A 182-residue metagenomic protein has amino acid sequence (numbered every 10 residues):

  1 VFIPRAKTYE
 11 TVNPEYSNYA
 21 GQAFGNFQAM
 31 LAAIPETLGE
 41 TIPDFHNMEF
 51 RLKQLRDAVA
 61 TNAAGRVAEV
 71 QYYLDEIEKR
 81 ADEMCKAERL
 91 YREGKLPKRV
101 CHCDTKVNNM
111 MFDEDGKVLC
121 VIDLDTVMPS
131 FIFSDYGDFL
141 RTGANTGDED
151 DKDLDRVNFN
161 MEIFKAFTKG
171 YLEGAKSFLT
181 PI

Functional and structural regions predicted by a protein language model:
F2-Q22, A33-H102, N109-K117: ATP-dependent phospho-/nucleotidyl transfer catalytic cores
I3, Q28-P35, L172-A175: Protein kinase-like catalytic domain
Y19, A23, E76, D135 (+1 more regions): Charged catalytic carboxylate motif
G21-A32, A144: Short amphipathic alpha-helical signal-transduction/dimerization elements
A23, R51, R80, F139 (+1 more regions): Amphipathic, well-ordered alpha-helical segments in soluble domains
N108-T146: Catalytic activation segment of kinase domains across protein kinase-like and atypical kinase folds
F133-K176: Active-site activation/catalytic loop segments of kinase-like enzymes and analogous catalytic loops in related
L179-I182: All-alpha amphipathic helical-bundle segments outside canonical DNA-binding/catalytic cores that form hydrophobic
